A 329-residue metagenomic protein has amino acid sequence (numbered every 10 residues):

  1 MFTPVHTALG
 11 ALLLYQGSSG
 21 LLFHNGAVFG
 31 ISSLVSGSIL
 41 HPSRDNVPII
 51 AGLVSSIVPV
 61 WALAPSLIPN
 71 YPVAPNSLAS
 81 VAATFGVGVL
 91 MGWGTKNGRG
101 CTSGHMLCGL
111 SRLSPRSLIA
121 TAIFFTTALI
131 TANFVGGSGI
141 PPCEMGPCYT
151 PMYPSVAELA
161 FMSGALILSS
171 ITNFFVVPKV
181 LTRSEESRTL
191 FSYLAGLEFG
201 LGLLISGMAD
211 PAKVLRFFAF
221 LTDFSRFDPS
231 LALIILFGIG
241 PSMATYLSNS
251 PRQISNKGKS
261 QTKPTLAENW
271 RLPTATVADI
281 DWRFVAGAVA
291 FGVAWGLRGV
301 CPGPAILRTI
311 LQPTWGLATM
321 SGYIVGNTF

Functional and structural regions predicted by a protein language model:
M1-F329: Membrane-interfacial helix-loop segments of redox and metal-homeostasis proteins, especially TM-loop-TM junctions
